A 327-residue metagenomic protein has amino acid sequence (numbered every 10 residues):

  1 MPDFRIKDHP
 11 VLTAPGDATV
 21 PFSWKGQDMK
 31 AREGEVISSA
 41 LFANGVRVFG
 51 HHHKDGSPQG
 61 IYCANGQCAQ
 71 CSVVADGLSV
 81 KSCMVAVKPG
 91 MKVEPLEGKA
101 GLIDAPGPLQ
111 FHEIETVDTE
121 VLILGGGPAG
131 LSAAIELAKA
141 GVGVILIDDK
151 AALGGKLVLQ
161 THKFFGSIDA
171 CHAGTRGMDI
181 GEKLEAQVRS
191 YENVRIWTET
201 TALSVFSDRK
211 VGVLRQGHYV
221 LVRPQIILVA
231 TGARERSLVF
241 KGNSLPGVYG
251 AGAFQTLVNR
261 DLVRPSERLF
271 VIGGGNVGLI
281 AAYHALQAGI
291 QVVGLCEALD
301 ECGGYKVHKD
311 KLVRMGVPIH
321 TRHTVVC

Functional and structural regions predicted by a protein language model:
M1-V117, H218: Signature of N-terminal electron-transfer/Fe-S-associated modules in redox systems
K30-E35, G60-A69, I123-S132, A138 (+2 more regions): Cysteine-centered iron-sulfur cluster-binding motifs in ferredoxin-type domains/subunits of redox enzymes
D55-S57, A75-L122, L159, I180-R268: FAD-binding core/adjacent interface of flavoenzyme oxidoreductases
S57-C63, H172-G181: Aromatic/His-enriched, Gly/Pro-containing loop or helix-boundary segments that lie immediately adjacent to catalytic
L109-D149, G232-C302: Rossmann-like dinucleotide/flavin-binding elements
A151-T175, E235-G247, G304-H308, M315: Conserved N-terminal glycine-rich FAD pyrophosphate-binding loop of Rossmann-like flavoproteins
E182-V213, V222, L286-C327: A Rossmann-like FAD-binding core segment of flavoenzymes
